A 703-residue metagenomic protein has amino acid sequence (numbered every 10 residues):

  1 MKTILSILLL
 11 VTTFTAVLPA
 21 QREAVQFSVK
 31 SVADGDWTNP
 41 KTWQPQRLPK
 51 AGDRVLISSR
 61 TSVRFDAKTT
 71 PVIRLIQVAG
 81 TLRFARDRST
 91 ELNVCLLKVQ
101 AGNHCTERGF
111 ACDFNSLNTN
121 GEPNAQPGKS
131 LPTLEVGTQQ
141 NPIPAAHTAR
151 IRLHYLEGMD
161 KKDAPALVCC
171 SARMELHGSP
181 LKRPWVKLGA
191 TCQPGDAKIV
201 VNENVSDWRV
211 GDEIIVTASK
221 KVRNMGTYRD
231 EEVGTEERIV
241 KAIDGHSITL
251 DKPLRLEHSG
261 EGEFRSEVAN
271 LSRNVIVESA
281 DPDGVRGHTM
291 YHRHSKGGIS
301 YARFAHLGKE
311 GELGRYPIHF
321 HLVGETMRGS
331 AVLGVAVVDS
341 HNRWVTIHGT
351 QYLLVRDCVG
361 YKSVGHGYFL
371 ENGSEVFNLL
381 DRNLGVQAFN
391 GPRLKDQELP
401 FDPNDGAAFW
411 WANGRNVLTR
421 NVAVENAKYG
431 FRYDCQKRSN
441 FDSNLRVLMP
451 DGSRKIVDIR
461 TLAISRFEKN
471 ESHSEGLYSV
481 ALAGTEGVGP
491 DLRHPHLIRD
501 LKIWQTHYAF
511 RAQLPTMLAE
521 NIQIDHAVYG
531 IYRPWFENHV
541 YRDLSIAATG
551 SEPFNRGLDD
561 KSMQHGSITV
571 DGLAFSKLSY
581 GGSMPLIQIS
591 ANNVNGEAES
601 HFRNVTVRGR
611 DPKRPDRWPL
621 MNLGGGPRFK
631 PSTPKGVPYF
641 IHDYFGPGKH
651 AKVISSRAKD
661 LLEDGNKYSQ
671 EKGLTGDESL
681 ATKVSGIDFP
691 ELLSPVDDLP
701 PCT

Functional and structural regions predicted by a protein language model:
S6-T15: Bacterial N-terminal signal peptides
Q26, V32, P40, A51-G52 (+35 more regions): Surface-exposed or flexible loop/turn and strand-edge residues in extracellular/cell-surface modules
S28-S59, N204-E213: Acidic Gly/Asp/Thr-rich repetitive segments characteristic of extracellular carbohydrate-active and adhesion proteins
W43, R273-N274, G297-H306, R328-H341 (+12 more regions): Right-handed parallel beta-helix
D53-K187, S206-W208, D212-A242, S247-Y291 (+8 more regions): Extracellular beta-helix/beta-solenoid repeat scaffolds
R83, D87-R88, N103-H104, D281-H288 (+12 more regions): Short glycine/acidic-rich loop motifs that flank beta-strands on beta-rich extracellular proteins
P194-D244, G311-G314, F320-T346: A conserved hydrophobic secondary-structure block that centers on an alpha-helix together with its immediately flanking
L544-T703: C-terminal accessory/interaction regions of large nucleic acid-associated machines
